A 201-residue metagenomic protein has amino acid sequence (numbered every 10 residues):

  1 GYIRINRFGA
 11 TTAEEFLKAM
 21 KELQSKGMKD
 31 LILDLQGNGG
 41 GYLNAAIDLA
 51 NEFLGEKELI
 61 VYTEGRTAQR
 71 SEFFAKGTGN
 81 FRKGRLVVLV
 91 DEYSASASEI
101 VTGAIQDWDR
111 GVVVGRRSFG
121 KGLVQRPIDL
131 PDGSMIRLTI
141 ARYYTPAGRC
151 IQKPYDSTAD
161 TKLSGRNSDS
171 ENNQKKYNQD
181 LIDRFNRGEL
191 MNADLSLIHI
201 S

Functional and structural regions predicted by a protein language model:
G1-G133: Cleft-lining beta-strand/loop regions that shape enzyme active-site pockets
R137-L138: Short, small/polar residue-rich loop motifs at catalytic or cofactor-binding pockets
P146-S201: Conserved functional hotspot residues or short segments at active or partner-binding sites across diverse domains
